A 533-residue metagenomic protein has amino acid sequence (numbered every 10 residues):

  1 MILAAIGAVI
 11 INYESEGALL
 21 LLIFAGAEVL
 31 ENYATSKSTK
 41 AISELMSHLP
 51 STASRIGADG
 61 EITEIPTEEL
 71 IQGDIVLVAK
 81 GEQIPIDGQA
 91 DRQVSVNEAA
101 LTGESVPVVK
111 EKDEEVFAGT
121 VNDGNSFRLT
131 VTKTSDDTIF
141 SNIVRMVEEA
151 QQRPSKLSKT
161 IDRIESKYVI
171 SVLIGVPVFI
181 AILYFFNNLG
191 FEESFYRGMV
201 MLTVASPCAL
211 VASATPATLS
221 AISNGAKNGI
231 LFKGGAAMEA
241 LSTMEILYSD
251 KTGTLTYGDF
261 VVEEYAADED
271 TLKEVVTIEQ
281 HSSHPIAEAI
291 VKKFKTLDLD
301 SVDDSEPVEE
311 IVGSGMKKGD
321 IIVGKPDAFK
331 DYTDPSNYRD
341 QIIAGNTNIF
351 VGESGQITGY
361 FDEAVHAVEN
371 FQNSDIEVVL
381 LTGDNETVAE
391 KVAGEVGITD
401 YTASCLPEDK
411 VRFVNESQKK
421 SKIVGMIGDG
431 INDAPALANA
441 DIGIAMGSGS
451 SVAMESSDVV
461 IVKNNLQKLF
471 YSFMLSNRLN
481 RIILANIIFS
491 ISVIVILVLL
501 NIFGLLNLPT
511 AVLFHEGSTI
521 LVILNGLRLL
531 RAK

Functional and structural regions predicted by a protein language model:
M1-P50, E104-E193, L479: Actuator/coupling domain of P-type ATPases
I11, D433, S448, V452-K533: Membrane-embedded alpha-helical bundles of multi-pass transporters
Y33-L45, P216-G235, L529-K533: Juxtamembrane helix-loop transition segments at the membrane interface in multi-pass membrane proteins
E44-L129, K133-T134, A236-V275: Conserved cytosolic catalytic loops of P-type ATPases
F127-K133, T347-I349, V379, V452 (+1 more regions): A short beta-strand structural signal in non-transmembrane regions
K159-F191, R197-P207, A212-T215, L484-E516: Bilayer-spanning, highly hydrophobic alpha-helical transmembrane segments
A267-N373, I398-D400, S404, E408: P-type ATPase nucleotide-binding
E353-A485: Conserved ATP-binding TGD loop and adjacent catalytic N/P-domain core of P-type ATPases
